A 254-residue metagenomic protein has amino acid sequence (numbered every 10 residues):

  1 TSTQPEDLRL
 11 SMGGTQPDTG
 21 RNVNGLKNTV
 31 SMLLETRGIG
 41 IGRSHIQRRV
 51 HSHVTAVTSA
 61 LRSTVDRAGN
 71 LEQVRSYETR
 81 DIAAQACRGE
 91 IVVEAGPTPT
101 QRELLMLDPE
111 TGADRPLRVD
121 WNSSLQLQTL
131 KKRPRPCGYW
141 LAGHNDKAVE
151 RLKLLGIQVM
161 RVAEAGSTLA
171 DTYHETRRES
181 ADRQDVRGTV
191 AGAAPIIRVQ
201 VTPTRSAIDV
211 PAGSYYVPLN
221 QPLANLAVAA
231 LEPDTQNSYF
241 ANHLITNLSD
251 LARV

Functional and structural regions predicted by a protein language model:
S2-R178: Hard-cation-handling environments
R133, G138, E150-L154, M160-R161 (+2 more regions): Catalytic centers of hydrolytic enzymes
